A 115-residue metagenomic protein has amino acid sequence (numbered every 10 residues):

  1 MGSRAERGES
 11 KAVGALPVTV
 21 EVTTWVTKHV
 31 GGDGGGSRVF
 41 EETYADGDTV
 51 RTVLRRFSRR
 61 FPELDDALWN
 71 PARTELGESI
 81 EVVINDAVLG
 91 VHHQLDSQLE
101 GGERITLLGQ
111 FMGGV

Functional and structural regions predicted by a protein language model:
G2-V115: Ubiquitin-like/PB1-type beta-grasp interaction modules and other compact soluble beta-rich domains
